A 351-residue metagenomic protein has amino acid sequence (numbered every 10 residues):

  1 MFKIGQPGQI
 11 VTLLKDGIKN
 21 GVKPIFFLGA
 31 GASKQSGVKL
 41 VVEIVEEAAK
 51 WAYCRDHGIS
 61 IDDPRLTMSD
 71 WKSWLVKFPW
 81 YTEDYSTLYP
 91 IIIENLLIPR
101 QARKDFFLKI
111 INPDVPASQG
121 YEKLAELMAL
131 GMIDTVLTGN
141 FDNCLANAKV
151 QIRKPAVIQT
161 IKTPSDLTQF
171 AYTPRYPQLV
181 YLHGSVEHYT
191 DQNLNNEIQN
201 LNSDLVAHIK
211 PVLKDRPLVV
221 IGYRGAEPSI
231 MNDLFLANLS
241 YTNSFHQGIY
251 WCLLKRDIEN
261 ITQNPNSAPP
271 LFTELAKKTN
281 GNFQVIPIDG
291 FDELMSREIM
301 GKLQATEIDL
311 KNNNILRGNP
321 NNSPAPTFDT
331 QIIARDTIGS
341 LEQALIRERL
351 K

Functional and structural regions predicted by a protein language model:
M1-F26, A32-S36, E47, W51-A52 (+5 more regions): SIR2/sirtuin-family catalytic core signature
M1-Q6, I110-P116, N193-L201: Short, flexible loop segments at the rims of nucleotide/cofactor-binding pockets, characterized by
P7, V11, V38-V41, M68 (+8 more regions): Alpha-helix initiation and N-capping motif
K15-I25, A32-E43, I92-A156, Y189-N193: Metabolite-binding pocket within alpha/beta catalytic cores that recognizes anionic/polar moieties
A30, F141, G184, Y223: Residues immediately flanking
V38, V42-L108, I158-T160, S165-A171: A phosphate-binding glycine/aspartate-rich beta-alpha loop in the early core of alpha/beta enzymes
G120, L194-I209, D233: Active-site glycine-rich loop that binds ribose-phosphate moieties when present
T173, Q178-V186: Class I SAM-dependent methyltransferase SAM-binding "motif I" and its flanking Rossmann-like core
